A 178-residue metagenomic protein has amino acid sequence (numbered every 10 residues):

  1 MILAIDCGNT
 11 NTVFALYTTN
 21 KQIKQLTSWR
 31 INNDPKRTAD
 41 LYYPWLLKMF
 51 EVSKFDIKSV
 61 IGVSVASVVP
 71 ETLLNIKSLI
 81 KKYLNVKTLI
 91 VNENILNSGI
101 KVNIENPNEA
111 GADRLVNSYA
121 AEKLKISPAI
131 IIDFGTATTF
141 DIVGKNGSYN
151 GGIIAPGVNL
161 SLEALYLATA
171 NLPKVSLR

Functional and structural regions predicted by a protein language model:
I2-D6, S64, A129-D133: Short glycine-aspartate micro-motif
I2-W45, G147-N171: Short glycine-rich, Thr/Ser-proximal phosphate-binding strand/loop in the N-terminal lobe of ATP-dependent enzymes
Q25-L26, I95-V102: Short, basic/glycine-rich phosphate-binding loops at helix/coil junctions that contact nucleotide phosphates
L46-G62: Phosphate/pyrophosphate-binding loops at sites that engage ATP/ADP/AMP, CoA/4′-phosphopantetheine, polyphosphate
I57-V68, T88-L89: Short glycine-rich phosphate-binding loop at a beta-alpha junction
V63-L74, Y83: N-terminal low-complexity or amphipathic/hydrophobic leaders
S78, V86-I90, G99-T169: Phosphate-binding/catalytic loop of phosphoryl-transfer enzymes
N171-R178: Catalytic phosphate-donor-binding core of small-molecule kinases
